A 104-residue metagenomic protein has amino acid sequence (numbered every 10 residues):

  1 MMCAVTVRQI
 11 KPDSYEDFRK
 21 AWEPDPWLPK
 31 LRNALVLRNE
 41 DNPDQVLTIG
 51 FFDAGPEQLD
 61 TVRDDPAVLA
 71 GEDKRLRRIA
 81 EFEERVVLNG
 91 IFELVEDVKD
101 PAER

Functional and structural regions predicted by a protein language model:
M1, P29, P43-D44: Coil-to-beta-strand transition motifs
M2-R8, L47-I49: Active-site-flanking beta-strand signature of metal-NTP-handling nucleotidyl enzymes and homologous cyclase-like
V7-R19: Short, surface-exposed ligand-recognition loops at beta-strand->loop->(often short) alpha-helix junctions that present
I10-P12, D53-A54, E93-E96: Non-catalytic surface loops within mature trypsin-like serine protease
R19, L31-N33, Q45-L47: Short, surface-exposed coil-to-beta transition loops
E23-L35, F52-L88: An amphipathic, aromatic/His-enriched active-site/gating alpha helix that lines ligand/cofactor pockets
L37-P43: A short beta-turn/loop motif at secondary-structure boundaries
L88-R104: Short, low-order "capping/linker" segments at domain edges
